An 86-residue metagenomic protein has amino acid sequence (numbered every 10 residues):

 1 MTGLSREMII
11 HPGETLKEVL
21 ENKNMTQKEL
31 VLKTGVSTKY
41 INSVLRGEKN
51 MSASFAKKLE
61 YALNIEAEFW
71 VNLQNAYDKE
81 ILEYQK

Functional and structural regions predicted by a protein language model:
M1-T26: A short, Lys/Arg-rich alpha-helix, primarily the initiator
E18, S43, N72: DNA-binding alpha-helical recognition surfaces that contact promoter or target DNA
E21, L32, S43, K57 (+1 more regions): Alpha-helical residues within the helix-turn-helix
M25-S43: Short alpha-helical DNA-recognition segment
G35, R46, N75: Residue-level detection of the helix-turn-helix DNA-binding "recognition helix"
E48-A62, D78: Short, basic-rich loop-to-helix N-cap that marks the start of a DNA-contacting helix
F69-K86: Short amphipathic recognition helices of helix-turn-helix/homeodomain-type DNA-binding modules
